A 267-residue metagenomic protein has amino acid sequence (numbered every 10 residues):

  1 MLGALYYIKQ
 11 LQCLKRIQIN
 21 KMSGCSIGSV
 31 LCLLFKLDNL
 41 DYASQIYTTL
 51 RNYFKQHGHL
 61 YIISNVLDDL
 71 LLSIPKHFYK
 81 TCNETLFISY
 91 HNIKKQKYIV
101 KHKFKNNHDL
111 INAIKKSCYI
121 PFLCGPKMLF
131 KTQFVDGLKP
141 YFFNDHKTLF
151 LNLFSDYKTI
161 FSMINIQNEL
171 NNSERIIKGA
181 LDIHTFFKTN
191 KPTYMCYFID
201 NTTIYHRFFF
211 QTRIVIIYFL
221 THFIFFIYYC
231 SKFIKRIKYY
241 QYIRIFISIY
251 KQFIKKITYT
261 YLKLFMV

Functional and structural regions predicted by a protein language model:
M1-M22, L33-V267: Patatin-like phospholipase
S26: Catalytic nucleophile serine of serine hydrolases, specifically the conserved "nucleophile elbow" pentapeptide
